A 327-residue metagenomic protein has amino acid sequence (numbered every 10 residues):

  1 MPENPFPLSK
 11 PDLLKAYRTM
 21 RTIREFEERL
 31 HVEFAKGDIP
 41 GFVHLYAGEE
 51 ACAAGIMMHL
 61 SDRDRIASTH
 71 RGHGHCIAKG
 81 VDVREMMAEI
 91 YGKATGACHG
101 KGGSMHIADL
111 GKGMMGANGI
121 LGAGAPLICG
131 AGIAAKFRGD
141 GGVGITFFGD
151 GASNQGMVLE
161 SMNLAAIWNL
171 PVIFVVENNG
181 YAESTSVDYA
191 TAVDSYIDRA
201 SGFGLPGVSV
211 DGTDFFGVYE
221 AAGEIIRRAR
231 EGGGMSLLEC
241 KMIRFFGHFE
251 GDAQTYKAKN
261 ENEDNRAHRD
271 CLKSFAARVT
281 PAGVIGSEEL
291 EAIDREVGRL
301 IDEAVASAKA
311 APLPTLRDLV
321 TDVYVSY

Functional and structural regions predicted by a protein language model:
M1-K15: Charged, compositionally biased N-terminal leader segments and the immediate start of the first structured element
P2, F6, R228-Y327: Glycine/aspartate-rich loop-and-adjacent alpha/beta segment that forms the canonical ThDP
R18-F34: N-terminal glycine-rich anion-binding loops that anchor highly charged ligand groups
E28-H31, D38-W168, S186-A192, I197 (+1 more regions): Cofactor-binding active-site loop characterized by glycine-rich and histidine/acidic residues
G74, G180-E183, R244-F246: Short gly/pro/ser/thr-enriched loop/turn and capping motifs at secondary-structure boundaries
K136-D140, A192-E224, A267-I293: Conserved thiamine diphosphate
W168-D188: A short, conserved beta-to-alpha structural element at the edge of catalytic cores that scaffolds binding
W168-L170, D188-G204, K241-A253, H268-C271: A glycine-rich, aromatic-flanked flexible loop/lid motif
